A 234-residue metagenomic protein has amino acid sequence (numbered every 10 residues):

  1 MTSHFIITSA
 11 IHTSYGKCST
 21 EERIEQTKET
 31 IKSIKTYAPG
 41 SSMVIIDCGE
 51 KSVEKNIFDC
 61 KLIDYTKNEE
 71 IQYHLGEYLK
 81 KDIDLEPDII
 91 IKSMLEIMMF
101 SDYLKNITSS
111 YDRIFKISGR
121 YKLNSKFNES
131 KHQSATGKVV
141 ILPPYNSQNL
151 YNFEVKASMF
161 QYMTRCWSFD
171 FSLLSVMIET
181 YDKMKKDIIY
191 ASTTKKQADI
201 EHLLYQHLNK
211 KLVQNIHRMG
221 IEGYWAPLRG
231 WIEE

Functional and structural regions predicted by a protein language model:
M1-E234: ER/Golgi luminal nucleotide-sugar-dependent glycosyltransferases, focusing on the catalytic module
